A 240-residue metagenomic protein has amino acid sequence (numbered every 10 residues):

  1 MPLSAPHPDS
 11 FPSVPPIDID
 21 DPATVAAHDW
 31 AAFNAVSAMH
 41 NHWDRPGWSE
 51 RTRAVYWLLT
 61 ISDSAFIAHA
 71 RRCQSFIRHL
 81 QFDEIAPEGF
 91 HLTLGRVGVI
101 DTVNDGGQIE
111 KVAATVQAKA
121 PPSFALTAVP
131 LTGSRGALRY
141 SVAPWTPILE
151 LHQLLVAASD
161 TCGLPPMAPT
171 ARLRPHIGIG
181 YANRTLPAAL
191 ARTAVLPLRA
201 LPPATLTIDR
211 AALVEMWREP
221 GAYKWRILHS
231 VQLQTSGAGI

Functional and structural regions predicted by a protein language model:
M1-I240: Histidine-dependent nucleotide/RNA phosphoesterase domain, centered on the 2H-phosphoesterase fold with its duplicated
